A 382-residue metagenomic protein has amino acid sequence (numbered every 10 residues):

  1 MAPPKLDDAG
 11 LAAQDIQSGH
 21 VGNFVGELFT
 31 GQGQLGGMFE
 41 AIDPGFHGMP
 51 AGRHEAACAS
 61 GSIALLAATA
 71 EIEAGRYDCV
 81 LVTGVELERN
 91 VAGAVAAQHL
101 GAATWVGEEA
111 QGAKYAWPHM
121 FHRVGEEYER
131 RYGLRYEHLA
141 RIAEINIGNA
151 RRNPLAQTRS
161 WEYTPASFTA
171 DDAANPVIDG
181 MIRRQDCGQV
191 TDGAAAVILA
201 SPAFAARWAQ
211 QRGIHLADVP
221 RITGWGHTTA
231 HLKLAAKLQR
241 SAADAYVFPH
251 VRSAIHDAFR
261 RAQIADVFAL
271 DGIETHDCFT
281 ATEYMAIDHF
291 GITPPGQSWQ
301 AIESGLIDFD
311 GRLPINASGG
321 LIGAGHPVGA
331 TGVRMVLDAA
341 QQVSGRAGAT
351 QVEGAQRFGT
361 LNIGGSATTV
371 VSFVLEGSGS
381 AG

Functional and structural regions predicted by a protein language model:
M1, L11-Q14, G31, L35 (+13 more regions): Conserved active-site and cofactor/substrate-binding residues in soluble primary-metabolism enzymes
M1-A59, A67, V124-R135, I145 (+7 more regions): Conserved active-site "lid/cap" helical segment
A13-N23, P50-A56, V80-V85, E137-I145 (+5 more regions): Beta-strand segments within the central parallel beta-sheet cores of soluble alpha/beta enzyme folds
G26-C79, T83, L87-M120, S160-Q189 (+3 more regions): Conserved catalytic cysteine-centered active-site region of acyl-thioester-dependent Claisen-condensing enzymes
E27-L35, H231-Q239, D277-W299, P327 (+1 more regions): Short glycine/threonine-rich loop-to-helix capping motif typified by GTGT followed within a few residues by an Asp-Pro
E55-E86, P118-L155, V197-F204, A324-A347: Active-site-proximal alpha-helical scaffold in enzymes
R130, R141-E144, P176-S253, D257 (+5 more regions): Condensing-enzyme catalytic core mediating Claisen C-C bond formation in acyl metabolism
Y136-A143, R152, P165, A170-A174 (+1 more regions): Acidic-enriched catalytic cores of C-N bond-cleaving enzymes acting on peptides and small amides
